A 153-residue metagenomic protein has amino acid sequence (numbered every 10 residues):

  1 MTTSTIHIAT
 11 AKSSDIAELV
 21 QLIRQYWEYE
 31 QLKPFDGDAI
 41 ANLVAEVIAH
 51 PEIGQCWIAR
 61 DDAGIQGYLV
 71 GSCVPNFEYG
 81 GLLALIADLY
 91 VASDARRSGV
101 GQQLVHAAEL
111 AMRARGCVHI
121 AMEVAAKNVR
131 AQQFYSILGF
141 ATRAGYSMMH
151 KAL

Functional and structural regions predicted by a protein language model:
M1-S4: Basic/polar N-terminal segments that are highly enriched at the extreme N-terminus, encompassing both cleavable
I6, T10-I16, Q21-G81, A87 (+4 more regions): Acetyl-CoA-dependent GNAT
V74, A92, A125: Residue-level recognition of the GNAT/N-acetyltransferase active site
V91, R97-L110, Q133, I137: Conserved acetyl-CoA-binding loop-helix of GNAT-fold acetyltransferases
Q102, A126-G145: Conserved active-site alpha-helix within GNAT-family acetyltransferase domains
V105, R113-E123: Conserved GNAT acetyl-CoA-binding A-motif
A121-A131, H150-L153: Conserved beta-strand-loop-alpha-helix junction that forms the acyl-donor binding cleft
